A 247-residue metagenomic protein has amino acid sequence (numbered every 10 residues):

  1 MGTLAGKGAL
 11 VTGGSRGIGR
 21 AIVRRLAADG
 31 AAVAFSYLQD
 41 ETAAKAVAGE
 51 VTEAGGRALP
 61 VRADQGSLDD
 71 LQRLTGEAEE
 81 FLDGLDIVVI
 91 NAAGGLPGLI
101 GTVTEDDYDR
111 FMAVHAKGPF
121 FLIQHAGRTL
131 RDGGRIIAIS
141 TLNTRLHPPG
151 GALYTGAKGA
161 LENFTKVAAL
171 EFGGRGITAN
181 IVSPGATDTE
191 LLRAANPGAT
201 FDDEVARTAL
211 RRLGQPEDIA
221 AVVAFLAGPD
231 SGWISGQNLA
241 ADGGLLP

Functional and structural regions predicted by a protein language model:
G8, S15-R16: Conserved glycine-rich cofactor-binding loop
A31-A46: Conserved glycine-rich Rossmann-like NAD(P)H-binding loop of the short-chain dehydrogenase/reductase
L99-I100, T104-F111, E204: Substrate-binding pocket helix/loop in short-chain dehydrogenase/reductase
I123, A157, T165: Active-site helix of classical SDR
R128-T129, L170-E171, G232: Alpha-helical segment proximal to the catalytic Tyr-Lys
L146, A224, S235-P247: Short C-terminal tail/terminal secondary-structure segment of NAD(P)H-dependent dehydrogenase/reductase domains
G173, T178, I234-G236: Short, small/polar-rich loop/turn modules that mediate ligand/substrate recognition or access, typified
